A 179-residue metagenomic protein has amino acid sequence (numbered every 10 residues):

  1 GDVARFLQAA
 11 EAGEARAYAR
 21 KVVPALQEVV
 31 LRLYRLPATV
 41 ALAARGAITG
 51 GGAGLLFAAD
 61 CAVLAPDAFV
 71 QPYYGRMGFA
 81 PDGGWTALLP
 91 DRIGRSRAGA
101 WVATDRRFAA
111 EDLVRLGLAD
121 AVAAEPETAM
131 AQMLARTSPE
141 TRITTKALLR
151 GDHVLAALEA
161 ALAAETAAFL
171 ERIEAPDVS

Functional and structural regions predicted by a protein language model:
G1-E28, I48: Glycine- (often His-adjacent) and acidic-residue-rich active-site loop that binds/positions the CoA thioester
D2, L55-F57, L113: Hydrophobic/aromatic residues within transmembrane alpha-helices of multi-pass small-molecule transporters
V3, L26, T86, R95-A98 (+4 more regions): A general structural signal for well-ordered alpha-helical segments in protein cores
A25-V40: A structural motif corresponding to the C-terminal end of an alpha-helix and its immediate exit/capping segment
V29, L33, T49-V102, A129-M130: CoA-thioester-processing core
V40, A47, A62-V63, V122: Short, well-ordered beta-strand core segments
A43-A44, Y73: Structural motif
V63-A68, A80, A110, V114-A164 (+2 more regions): C-terminal long alpha-helix characteristic of the crotonase
